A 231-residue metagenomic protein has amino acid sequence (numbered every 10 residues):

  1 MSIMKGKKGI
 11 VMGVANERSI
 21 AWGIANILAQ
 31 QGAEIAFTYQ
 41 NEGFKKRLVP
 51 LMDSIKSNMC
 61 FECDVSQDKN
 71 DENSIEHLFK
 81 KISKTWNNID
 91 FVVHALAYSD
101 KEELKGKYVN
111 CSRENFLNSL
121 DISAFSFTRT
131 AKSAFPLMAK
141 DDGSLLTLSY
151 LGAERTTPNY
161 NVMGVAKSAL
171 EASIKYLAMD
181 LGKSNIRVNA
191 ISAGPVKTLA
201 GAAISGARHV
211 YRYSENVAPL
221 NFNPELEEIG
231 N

Functional and structural regions predicted by a protein language model:
S2-T38: Canonical Rossmann dinucleotide-binding motif of NAD(H)/NADP(H)-dependent dehydrogenases/reductases, specifically
K8, E34, N88, S144 (+1 more regions): Structural signature of beta-strand start/N-cap positions in the alpha/beta core of ABC transporter nucleotide-binding
V11, V93, L146, V188-I191 (+1 more regions): Hydrophobic structural elements of the Rossmann-like NAD(P)H-binding subdomain that define the short-chain
G13-I20, A97-K132, L137-K183, P195-K197: Catalytic loop of short-chain dehydrogenase/reductase
N41-F44: Helix N-cap at the beta1-alpha1 junction of Rossmann-like dinucleotide-binding domains, i.e., the first residues
V49-P50, V162, K183, P195-P219: A glycine/serine/threonine-rich, flexible loop-to-helix segment that serves as the NAD(P) cofactor-binding "lid"
C63-T85, F91-L117, P136, N159-V162 (+1 more regions): Conserved mid-core segment of classical short-chain dehydrogenase/reductases
F125, K183, A190, H209-N231: C-terminal helical subdomain
